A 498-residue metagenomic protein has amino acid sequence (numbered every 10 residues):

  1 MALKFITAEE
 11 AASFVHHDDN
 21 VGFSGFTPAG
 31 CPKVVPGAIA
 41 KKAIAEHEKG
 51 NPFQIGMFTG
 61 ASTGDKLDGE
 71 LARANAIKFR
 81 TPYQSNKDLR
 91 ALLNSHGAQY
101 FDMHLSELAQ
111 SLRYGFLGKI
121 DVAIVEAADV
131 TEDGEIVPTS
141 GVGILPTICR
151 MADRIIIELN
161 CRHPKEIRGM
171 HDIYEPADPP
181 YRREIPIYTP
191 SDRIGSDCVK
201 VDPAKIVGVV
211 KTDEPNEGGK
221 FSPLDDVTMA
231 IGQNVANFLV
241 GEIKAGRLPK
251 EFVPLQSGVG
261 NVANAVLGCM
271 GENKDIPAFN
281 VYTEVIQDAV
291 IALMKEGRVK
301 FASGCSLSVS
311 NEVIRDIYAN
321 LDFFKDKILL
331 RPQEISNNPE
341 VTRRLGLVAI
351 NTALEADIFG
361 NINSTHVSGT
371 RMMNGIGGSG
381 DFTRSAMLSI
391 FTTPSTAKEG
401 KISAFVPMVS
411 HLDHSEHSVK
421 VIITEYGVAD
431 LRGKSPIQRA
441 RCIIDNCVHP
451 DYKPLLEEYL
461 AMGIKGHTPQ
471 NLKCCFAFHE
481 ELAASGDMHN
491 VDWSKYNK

Functional and structural regions predicted by a protein language model:
M1-K498: Conserved alpha/beta enzyme-core scaffold
